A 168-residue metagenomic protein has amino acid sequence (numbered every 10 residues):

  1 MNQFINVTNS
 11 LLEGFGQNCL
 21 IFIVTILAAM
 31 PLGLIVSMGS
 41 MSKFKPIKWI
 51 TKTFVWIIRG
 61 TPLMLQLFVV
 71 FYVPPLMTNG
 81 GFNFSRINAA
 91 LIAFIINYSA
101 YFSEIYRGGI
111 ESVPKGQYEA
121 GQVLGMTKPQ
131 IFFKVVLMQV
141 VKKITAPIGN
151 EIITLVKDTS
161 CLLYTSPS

Functional and structural regions predicted by a protein language model:
M1-S166: Transmembrane alpha-helices and adjacent helix-loop boundaries
